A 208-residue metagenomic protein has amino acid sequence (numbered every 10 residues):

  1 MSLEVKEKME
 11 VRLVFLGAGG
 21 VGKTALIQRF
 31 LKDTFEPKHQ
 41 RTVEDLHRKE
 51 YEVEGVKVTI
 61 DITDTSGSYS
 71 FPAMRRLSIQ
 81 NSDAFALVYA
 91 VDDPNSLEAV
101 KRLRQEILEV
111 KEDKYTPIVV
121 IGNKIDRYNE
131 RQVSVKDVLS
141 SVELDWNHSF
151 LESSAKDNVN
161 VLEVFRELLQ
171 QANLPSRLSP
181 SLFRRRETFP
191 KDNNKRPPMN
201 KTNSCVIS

Functional and structural regions predicted by a protein language model:
M1-T24, V53-K57, K114-S208: Conserved P-loop small GTPase signature centered on TRAFAC-class small GTPases
L31-K57: Switch I (effector-binding) loop of TRAFAC-class P-loop GTPase G-domains
V58-A73: Switch II (G3) loop of P-loop NTPases
D61-T63, L103-E106: WD40-repeat beta-propellers
I62-T63, A86-A90, V120-N123, E152: Conserved beta-strand segments of the P-loop GTPase G domain that flank and frequently precede/overlap
S82-K101, K111-Y115, I125-Q132: Conserved Switch II/interswitch segment of TRAFAC-class P-loop GTPases
